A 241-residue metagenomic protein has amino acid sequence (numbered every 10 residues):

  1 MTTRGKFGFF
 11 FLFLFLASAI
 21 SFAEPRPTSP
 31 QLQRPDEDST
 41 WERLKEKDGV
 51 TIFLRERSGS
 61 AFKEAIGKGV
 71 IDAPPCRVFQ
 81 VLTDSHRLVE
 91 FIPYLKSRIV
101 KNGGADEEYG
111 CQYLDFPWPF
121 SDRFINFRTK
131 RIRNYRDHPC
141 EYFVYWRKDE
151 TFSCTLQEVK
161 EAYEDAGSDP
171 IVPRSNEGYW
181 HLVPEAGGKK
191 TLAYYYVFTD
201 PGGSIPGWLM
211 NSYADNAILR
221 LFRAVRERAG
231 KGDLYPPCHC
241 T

Functional and structural regions predicted by a protein language model:
M1-F11: Bacterial N-terminal signal peptides that target proteins for export
G5-K6, I20-F22: Compositionally biased non-globular segments, especially hydrophobic aliphatic-rich helices of signal peptides
F9-A19: Bacterial N-terminal signal peptides
E24-T241: Eukaryotic helix-grip
